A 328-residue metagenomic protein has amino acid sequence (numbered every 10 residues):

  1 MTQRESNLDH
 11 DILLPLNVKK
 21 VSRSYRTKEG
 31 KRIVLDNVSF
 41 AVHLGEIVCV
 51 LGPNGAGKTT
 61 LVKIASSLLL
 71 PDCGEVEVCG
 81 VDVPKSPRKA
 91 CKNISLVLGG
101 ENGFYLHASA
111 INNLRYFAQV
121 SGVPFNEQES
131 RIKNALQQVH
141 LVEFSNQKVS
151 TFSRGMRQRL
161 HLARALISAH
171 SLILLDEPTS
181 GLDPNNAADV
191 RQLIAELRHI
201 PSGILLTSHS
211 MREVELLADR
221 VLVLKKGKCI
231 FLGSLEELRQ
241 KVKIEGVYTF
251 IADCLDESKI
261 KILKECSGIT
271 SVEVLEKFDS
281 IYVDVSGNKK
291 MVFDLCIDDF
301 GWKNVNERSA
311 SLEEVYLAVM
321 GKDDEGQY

Functional and structural regions predicted by a protein language model:
S66: Helix-to-loop junction immediately C-terminal to a conserved catalytic motif
G74-K85, K89-C91: Conserved ABC transporter NBD signature motif
R115, Q119, E127-F144: Conserved ABC ATPase "signature" region
I173-E177: Catalytic Walker B motif of ABC-type/P-loop ATPase nucleotide-binding domains
R191-D284: ABC transporter nucleotide-binding domain
